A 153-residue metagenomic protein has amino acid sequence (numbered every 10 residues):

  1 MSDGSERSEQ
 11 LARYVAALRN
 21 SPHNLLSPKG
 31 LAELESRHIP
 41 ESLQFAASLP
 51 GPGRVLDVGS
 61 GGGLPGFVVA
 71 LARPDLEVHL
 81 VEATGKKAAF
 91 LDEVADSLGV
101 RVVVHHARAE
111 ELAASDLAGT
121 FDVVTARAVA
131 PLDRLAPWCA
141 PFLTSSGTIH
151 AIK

Functional and structural regions predicted by a protein language model:
M1-L56, A72, K86-R101: Class I SAM-dependent transferase core
R13-L18, G63-L64, A107, R134-P137: Short hydrophobic/aromatic-rich motifs at helix boundaries and adjacent loops
N20-H23, V69, L117, F142: A generic structural signal for ordered alpha-helices
L43, F67, D133: Conserved active-site region of classical short-chain dehydrogenase/reductase
G59: Conserved glycine-centered beta->alpha loop in an early N-terminal alpha/beta scaffold
G62-D75: Conserved SAM-binding loop of SAM-dependent methyltransferases across substrates and taxa, primarily the Class I
R73-H79, A83-K153: S-adenosylmethionine
